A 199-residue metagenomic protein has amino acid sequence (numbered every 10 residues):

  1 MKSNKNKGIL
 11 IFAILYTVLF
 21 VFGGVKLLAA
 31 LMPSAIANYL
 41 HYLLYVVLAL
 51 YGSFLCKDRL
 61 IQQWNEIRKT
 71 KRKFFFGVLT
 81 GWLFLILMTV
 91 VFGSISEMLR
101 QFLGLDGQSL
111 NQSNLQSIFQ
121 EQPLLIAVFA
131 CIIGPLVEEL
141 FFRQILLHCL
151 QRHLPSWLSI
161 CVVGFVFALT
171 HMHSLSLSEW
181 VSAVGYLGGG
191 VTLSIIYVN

Functional and structural regions predicted by a protein language model:
K7-F22, V78-L85, I160-V162: Alpha-helical transmembrane segments
I11-L60, Q108-S113: Alpha-helical transmembrane segments in multi-pass membrane proteins
T17-K26, L85-V91, G164-H173: Aromatic-anchored segments of alpha-helical transmembrane domains
F22-V25, C161, S176-N199: Functionally important transmembrane alpha-helices
L31-A35, M172-W180: Membrane-interface helix caps and helix-loop-helix hairpins in membrane proteins
M32-S34, Q63-G134, R152: Juxtamembrane helix-loop-helix connectors linking adjacent transmembrane helices in multi-pass membrane enzymes
Y39-L48, V128, V184-G188, T192: Membrane-embedded alpha-helical segments of multi-pass membrane proteins, especially the transmembrane helices
V137-V162, T192-N199: Membrane-interface helix/loop boundary segments of multi-pass membrane proteins
